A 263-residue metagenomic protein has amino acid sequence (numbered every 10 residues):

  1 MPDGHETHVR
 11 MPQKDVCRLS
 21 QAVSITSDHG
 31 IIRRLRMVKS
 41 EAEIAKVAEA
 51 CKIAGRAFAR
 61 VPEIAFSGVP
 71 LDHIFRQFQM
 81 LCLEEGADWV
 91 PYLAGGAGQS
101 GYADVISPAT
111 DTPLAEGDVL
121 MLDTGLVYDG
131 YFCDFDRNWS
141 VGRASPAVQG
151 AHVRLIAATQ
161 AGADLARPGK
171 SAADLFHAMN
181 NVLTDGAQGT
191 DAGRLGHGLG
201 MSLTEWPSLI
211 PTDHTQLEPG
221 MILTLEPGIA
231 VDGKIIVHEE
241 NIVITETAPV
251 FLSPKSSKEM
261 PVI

Functional and structural regions predicted by a protein language model:
M1-I263: Active-site neighborhoods and metal-handling regions in enzymes and metal-associated proteins
